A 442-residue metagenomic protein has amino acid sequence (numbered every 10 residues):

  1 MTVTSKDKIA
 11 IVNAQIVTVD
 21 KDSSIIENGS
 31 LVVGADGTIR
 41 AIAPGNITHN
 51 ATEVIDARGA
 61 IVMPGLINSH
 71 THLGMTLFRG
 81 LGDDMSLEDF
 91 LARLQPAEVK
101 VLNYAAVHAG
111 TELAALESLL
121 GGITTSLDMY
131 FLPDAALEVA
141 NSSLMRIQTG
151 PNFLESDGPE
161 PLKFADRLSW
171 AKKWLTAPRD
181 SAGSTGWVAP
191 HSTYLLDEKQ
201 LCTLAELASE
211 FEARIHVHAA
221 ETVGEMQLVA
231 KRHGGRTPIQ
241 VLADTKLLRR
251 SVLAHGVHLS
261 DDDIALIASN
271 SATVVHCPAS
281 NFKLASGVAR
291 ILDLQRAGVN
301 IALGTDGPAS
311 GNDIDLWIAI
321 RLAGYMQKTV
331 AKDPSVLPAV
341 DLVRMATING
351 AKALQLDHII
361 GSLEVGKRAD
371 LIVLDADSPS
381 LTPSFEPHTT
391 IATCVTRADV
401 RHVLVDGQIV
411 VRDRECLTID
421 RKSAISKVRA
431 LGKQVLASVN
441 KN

Functional and structural regions predicted by a protein language model:
M1-G29, V33-D36, T347-N442: Active-site microenvironment of metallo-dependent hydrolases
V3, D7-V12, A35, T48-E88 (+1 more regions): Replace "His-x-His-based motif
A14, L31, G37, G59 (+14 more regions): Divalent metal-coordination and catalytic microenvironments
L77-A109, L116, L144-A165, V223-L248 (+2 more regions): Active-site gating loops and adjacent loop-to-helix segments of metal-dependent hydrolytic enzymes
R79-L144, S169-D180, R429-N440: Alpha-helical scaffold segments that flank or form the walls of functional sites
A135-H258, D262: Metal-coordinating catalytic core of metallo-dependent amide/deamination hydrolases
A243-R250, L292-S378, T393-V395: His/Asp/Glu-enriched, well-ordered alpha-helical/loop segment that forms or immediately abuts the divalent-metal
H258-D262, A268-V299, L303-T305: A conserved active-site cap/scaffold subdomain adjacent to cofactor or substrate pockets
